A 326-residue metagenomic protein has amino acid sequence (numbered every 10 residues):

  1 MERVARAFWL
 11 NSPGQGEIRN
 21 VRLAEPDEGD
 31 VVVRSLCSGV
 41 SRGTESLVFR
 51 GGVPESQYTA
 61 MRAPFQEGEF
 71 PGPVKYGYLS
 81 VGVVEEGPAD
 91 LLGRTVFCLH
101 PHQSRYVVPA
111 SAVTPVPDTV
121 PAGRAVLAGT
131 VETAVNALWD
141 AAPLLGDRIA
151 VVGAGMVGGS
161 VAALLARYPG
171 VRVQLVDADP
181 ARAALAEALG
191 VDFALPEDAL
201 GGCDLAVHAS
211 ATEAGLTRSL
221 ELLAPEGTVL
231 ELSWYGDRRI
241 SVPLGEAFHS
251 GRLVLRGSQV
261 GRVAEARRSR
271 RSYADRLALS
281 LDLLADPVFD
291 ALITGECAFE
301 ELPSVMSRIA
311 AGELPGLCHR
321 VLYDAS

Functional and structural regions predicted by a protein language model:
E2-R3, L253, L281, P287-G295 (+1 more regions): C-terminal capping/lid region of NAD(P)-dependent oxidoreductase domains
A24-V40, V48, G52-H100: Glycine-rich beta-strand-centered segment in the early N-terminal region that forms part of a ligand/cofactor-binding
G29, G146, E226-G227: Beta-strand-connecting loops/turns
F97-A110: A structural motif shared across PLP-dependent enzymes of the aminotransferase-like
P121-P196: Mid-domain Rossmann-like dinucleotide-binding core that forms the NAD(H)/NADP(H) cofactor-binding site
A142-P143, L223-A224, E313: A generic alpha-to-beta junction signature in SAM-dependent methyltransferases
A184, L189-R256: Glycine-rich cofactor phosphate-binding loops and adjacent beta1-alpha1 units of small-molecule cofactor enzyme domains
P243-I293, S304: C-terminal substrate-binding/catalytic core of Rossmann-like NAD(P)-dependent dehydrogenases/reductases
